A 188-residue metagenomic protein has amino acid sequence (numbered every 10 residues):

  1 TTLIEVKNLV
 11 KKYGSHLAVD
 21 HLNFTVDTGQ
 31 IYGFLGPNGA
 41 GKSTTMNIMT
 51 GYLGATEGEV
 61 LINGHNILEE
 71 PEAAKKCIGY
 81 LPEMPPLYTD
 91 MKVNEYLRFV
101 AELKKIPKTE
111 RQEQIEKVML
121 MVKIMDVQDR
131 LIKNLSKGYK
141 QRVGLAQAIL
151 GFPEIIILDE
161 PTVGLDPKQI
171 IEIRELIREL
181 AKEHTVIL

Functional and structural regions predicted by a protein language model:
P37-G41: Walker A (P-loop) phosphate-binding loop of ABC-type ATPase nucleotide-binding domains
G58-E69, A73-A74, I78: Conserved ABC transporter NBD signature motif
R98, E102, T109-V127, R178: Conserved ABC ATPase "signature" region
L131-L135: Conserved ABC ATPase signature
I156-E160: Catalytic Walker B motif of ABC-type/P-loop ATPase nucleotide-binding domains
L176-L188: Conserved catalytic loops of ABC-family nucleotide-binding domains
